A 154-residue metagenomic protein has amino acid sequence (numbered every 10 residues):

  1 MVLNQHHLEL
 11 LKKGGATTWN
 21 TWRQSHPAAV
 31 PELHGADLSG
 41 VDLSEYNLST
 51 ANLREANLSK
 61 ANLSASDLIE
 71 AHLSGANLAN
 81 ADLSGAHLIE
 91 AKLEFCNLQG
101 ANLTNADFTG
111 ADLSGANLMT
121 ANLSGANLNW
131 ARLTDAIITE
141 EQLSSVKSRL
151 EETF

Functional and structural regions predicted by a protein language model:
M1-N4, E9-L10, G14: P-loop NTP-binding cores centered on the Walker
L8-L10, T18, R23-F154: Tandem repeat scaffolds
